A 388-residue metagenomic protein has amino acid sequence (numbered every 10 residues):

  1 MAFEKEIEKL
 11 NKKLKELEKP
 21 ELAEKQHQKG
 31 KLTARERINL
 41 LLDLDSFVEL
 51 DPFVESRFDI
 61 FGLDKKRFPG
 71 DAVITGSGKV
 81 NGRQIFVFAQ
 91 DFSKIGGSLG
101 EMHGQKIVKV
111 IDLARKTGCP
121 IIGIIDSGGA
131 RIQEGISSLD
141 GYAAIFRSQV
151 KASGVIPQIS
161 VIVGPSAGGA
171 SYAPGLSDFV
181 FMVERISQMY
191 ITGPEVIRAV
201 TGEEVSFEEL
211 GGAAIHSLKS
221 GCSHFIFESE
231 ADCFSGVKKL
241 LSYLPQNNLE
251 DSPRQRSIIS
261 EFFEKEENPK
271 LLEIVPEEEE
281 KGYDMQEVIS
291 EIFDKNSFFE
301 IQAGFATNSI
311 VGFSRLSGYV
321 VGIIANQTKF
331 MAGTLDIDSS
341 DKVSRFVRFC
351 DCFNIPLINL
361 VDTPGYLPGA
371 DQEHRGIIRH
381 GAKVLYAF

Functional and structural regions predicted by a protein language model:
M1-F388: Ligand-binding clefts of soluble mixed alpha/beta catalytic domains
